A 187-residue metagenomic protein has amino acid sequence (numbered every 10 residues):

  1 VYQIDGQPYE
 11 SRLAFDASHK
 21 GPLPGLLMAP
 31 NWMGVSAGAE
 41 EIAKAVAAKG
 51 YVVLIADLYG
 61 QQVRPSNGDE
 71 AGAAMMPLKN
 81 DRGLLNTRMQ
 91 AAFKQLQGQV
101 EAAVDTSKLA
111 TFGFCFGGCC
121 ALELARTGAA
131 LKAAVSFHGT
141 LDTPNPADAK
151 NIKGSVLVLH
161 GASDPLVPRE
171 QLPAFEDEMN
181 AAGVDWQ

Functional and structural regions predicted by a protein language model:
V1-V104: Serine-hydrolase catalytic machinery in alpha/beta-hydrolase-like enzymes
M28-W32, C115-G118, G139, G161: Glycine-rich His-Gly loop
I42, P168-E178: Short alpha-helix in the alpha/beta-hydrolase fold that links the catalytic acid
L54-I55, S136, V158-H160: Hydrophobic residues in well-ordered beta-strands that form the structural core
M89-N151: Primarily recognizes the serine-hydrolase "nucleophile elbow" in alpha/beta-hydrolase and SGNH/GDSL folds
I152, V158-H160, D164: Short beta-strand/loop motif that positions the catalytic acidic residue of the alpha/beta-hydrolase fold
M179-Q187: Catalytic histidine neighborhood in serine/cysteine hydrolases with alpha/beta-hydrolase-type architecture
